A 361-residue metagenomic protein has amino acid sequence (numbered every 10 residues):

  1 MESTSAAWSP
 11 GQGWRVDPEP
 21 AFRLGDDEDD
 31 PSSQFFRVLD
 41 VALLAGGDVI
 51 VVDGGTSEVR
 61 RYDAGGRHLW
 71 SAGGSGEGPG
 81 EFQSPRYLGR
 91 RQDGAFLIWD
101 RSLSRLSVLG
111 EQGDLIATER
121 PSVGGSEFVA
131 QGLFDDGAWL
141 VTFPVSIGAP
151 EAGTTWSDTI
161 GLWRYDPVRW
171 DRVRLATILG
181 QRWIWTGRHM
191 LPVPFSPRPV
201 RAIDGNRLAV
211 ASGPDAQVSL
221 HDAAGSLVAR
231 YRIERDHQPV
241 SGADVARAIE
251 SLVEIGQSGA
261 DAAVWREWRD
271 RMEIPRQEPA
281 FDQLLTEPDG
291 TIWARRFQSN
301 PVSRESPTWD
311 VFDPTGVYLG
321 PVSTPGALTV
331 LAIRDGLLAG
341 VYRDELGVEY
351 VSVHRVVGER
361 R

Functional and structural regions predicted by a protein language model:
M1-R361: Eukaryotic scaffold repeat domains enriched in small/polar residues
